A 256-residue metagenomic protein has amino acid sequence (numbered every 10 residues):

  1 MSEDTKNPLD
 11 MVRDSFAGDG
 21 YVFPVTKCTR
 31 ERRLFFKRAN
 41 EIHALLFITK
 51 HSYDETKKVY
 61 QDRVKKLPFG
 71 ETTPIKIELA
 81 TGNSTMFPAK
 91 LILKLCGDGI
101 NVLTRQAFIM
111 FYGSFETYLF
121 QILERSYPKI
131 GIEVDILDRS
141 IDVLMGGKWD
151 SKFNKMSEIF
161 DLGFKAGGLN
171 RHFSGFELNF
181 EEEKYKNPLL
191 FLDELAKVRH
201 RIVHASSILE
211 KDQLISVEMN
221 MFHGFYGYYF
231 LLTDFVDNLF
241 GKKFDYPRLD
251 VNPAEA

Functional and structural regions predicted by a protein language model:
M1-R33, N187-R201, A205-A256: Polyanionic, low-complexity intrinsically disordered segments
S2-Q106: Charged alpha-helical initiation segments
Y21, Y53, Y60, Y112 (+5 more regions): Sequence-level detector for tyrosine residue identity
V25, K57, V64, E116 (+3 more regions): Generic alpha-helical secondary structure signal
F36, N40-H43, F47-K50, D54 (+7 more regions): Generic structural signal for well-ordered, non-transmembrane alpha-helical segments in soluble/cytosolic regions
I42, L46-T49, Y53-K66, G167-Y185 (+4 more regions): Short, highly charged low-complexity linear segments
T56, Y60-G70, P128-I136, S140 (+4 more regions): Short, surface-exposed, charged/polar-biased interaction segments
R63-A196: Helix-loop junctions and short alpha-helical segments
